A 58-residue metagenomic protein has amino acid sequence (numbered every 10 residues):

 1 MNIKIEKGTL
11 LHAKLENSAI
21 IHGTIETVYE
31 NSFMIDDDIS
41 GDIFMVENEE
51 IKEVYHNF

Functional and structural regions predicted by a protein language model:
N2-H22, E26-F58: Conserved RNA-binding domains used in RNP assembly and mRNA/RNA metabolism
